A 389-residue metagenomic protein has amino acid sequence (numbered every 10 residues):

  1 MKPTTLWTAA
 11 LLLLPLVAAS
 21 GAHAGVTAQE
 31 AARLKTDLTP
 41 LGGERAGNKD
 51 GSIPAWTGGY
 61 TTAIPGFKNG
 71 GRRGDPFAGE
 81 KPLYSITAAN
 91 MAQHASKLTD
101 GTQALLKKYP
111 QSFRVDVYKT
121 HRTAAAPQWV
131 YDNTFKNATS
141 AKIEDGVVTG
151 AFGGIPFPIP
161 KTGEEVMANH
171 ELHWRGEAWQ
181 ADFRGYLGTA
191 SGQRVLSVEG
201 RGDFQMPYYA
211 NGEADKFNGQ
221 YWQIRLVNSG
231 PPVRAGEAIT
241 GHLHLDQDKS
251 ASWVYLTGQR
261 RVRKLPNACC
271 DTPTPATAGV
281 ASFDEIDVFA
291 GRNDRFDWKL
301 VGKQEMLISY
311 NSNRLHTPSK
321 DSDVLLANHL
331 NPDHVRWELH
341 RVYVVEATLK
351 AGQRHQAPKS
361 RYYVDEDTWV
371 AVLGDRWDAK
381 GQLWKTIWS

Functional and structural regions predicted by a protein language model:
M1-A10: Bacterial N-terminal signal peptides that target proteins for export
T8, R45, Y60-A63, Q93 (+3 more regions): A broad, structure-centric signal for solvent-exposed, well-ordered loop/edge residues that line or flank functional
A9-A18: Bacterial N-terminal signal peptides
V17-G25: Sec/Tat signal peptide C-region and signal peptidase I cleavage site
G25-G58, T99, Q223-G291, A327-S389: Gly/Pro-enriched, hydrophobic low-complexity segments that function as extracytoplasmic propeptides/linkers
A28-S250, L256: Solvent-exposed N-terminal domain segments of exported/luminal and surface proteins
D182-A190, S197-G230, I286-Y362, V372: Extended beta-strand-rich segments in extracellular/periplasmic secretory proteins, especially within noncatalytic
